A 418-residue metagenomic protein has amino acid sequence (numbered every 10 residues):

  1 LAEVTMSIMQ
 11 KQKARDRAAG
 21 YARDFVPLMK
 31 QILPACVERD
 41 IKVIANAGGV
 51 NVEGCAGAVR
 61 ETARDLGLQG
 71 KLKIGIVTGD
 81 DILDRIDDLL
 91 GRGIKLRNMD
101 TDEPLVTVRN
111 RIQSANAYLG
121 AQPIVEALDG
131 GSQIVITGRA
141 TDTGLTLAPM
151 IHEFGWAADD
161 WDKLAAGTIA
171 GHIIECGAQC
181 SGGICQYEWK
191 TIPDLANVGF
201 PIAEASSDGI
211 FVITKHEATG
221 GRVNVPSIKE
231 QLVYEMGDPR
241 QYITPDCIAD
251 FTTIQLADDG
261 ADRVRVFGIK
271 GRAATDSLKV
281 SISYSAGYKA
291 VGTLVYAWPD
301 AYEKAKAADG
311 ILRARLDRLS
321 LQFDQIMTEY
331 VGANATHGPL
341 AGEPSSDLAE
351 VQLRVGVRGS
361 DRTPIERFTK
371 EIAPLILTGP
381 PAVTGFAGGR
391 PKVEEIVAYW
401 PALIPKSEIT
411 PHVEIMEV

Functional and structural regions predicted by a protein language model:
A2-A18, V37, I82-N110: Gly-rich Lys/Arg/Thr-decorated short loops/hinges at beta-loop-alpha junctions or inter-strand turns that position
A2-E3, A47-A56, R139-L145, S360-R362: Gly/Ser/Thr-rich loops at beta-strand to alpha-helix junctions that form or flank small-molecule/cofactor-binding
R15-D16, D40-V50, V135, Q352-G359: Short glycine-rich or small-residue beta-strand-to-loop segments that form or flank ligand, phosphate, metal/Fe-S
D24, D65-I82, L147-E188: Catalytic or ion-translocation cores adjacent to nucleophile or general acid/base/metal-coordination motifs in diverse
Q69-K73, C180-L195, P239-D258, R315-V331 (+1 more regions): Flexible, glycine/charged-enriched surface loops at secondary-structure junctions
S114-L128: Active-site glycine-rich loop that binds ribose-phosphate moieties when present
L164-K270: A conserved active-site cap/scaffold subdomain adjacent to cofactor or substrate pockets
F267-V418: C-terminal non-catalytic interaction/assembly regions of soluble proteins
